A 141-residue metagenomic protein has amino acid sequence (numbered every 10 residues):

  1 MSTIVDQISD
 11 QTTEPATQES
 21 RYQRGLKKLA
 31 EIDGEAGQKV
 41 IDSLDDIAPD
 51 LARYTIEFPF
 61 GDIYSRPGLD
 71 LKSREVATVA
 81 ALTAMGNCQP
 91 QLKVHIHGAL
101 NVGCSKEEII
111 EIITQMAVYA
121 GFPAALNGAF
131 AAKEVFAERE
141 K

Functional and structural regions predicted by a protein language model:
M1-K72, N101, L126-K141: Acidic, glycine/proline-rich low-complexity segments that act as flexible tails and inter-domain linkers
T13, L82-T83: Short, contiguous strand/loop micro-motifs
K28, P59, V94-H95, I112: A general alpha-helix detector
R53-I56, G86-L92: Short acidic alpha-helix initiation/capping motifs at coil-to-helix transition points, especially at protein N-termini
R74-L82, I112-I113: Short, structured motif recognition centered on aromatic/hydrophobic residues
T83-A84, V102, Q115-F122: A short structural micro-motif
C88-I110, A124-V135: Extended intrinsically disordered, low-complexity coil regions enriched in Ser, Thr, Gly, Ala and often Pro
